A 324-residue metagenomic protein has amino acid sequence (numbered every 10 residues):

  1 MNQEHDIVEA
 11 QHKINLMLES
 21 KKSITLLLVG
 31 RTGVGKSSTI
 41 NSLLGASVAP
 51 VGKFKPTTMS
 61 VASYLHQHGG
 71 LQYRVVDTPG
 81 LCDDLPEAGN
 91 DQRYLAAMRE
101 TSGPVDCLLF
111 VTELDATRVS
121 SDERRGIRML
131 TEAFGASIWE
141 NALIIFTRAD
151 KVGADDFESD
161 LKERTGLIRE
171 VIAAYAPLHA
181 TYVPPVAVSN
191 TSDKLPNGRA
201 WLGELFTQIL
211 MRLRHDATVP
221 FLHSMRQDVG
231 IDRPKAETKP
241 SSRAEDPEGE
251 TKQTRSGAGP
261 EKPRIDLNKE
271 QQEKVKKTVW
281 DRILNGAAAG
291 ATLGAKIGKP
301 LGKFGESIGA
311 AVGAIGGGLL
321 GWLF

Functional and structural regions predicted by a protein language model:
M1-A295, G318: Conserved GTPase G-domain substructure that encodes guanine base recognition and part of the catalytic core, centered
T292-L319, L323-F324: Short hydrophobic membrane-inserting alpha-helices and related fusion/pore-forming segments
